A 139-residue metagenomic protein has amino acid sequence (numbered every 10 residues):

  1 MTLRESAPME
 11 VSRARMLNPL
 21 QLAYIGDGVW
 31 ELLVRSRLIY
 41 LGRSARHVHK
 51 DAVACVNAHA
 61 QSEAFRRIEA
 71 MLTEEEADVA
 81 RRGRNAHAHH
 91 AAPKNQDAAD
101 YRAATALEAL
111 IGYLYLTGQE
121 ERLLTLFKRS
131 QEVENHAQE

Functional and structural regions predicted by a protein language model:
M1-E139: Double-stranded RNA-binding/processing signature
